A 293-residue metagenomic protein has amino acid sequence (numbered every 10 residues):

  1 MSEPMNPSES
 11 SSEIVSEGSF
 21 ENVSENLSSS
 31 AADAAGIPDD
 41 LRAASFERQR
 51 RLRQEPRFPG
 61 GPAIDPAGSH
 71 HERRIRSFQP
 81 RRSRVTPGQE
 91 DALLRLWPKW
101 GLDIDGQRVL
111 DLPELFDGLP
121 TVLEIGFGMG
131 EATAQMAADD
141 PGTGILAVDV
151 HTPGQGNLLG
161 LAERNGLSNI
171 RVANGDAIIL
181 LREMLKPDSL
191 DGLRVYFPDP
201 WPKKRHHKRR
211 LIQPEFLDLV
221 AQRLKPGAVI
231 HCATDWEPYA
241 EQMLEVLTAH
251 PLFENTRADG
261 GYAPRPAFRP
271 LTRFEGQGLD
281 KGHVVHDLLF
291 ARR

Functional and structural regions predicted by a protein language model:
S2-S12, D33-L123, E131-A138: S-adenosyl-L-methionine
P56, Q242-R293: Class I S-adenosyl-L-methionine
I125, V148: Conserved beta-strand/loop positions that form the S-adenosyl-L-methionine
G128: Conserved glycine-rich SAM-binding loop
H151: Conserved SAM/SAH-binding beta-strand->alpha-helix loop
L159-P187: S-adenosyl-L-methionine
I212-P226: A short glycine-rich, Lys/Arg-flanked "PGG" loop and its adjoining helix->strand segment in the class I
P226-T234: Conserved beta-strand signature within the Rossmann-like core of class I S-adenosyl-L-methionine
